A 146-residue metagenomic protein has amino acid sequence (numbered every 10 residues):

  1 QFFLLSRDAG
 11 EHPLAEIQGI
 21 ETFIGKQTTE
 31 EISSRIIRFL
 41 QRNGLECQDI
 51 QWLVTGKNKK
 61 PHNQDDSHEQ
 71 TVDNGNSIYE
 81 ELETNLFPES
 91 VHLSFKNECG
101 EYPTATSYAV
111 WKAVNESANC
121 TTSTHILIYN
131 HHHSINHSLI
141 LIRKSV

Functional and structural regions predicted by a protein language model:
Q1, Q18-R42, K57-N74, E98-Y108: Active-site pocket-shaping loop/turn-to-helix segments
Q1-E11, E101-S123: Active-site-proximal alpha-helical scaffold in enzymes
Q1-W52, S134, L141-V146: Condensing-enzyme catalytic core mediating Claisen C-C bond formation in acyl metabolism
H12, Q70-W111: Conserved catalytic cysteine-centered active-site region of acyl-thioester-dependent Claisen-condensing enzymes
L14-F23, Q48-G56, E89-N97, S123-N130: Beta-strand segments within the central parallel beta-sheet cores of soluble alpha/beta enzyme folds
K59-P61, H131-I135: Gly/Ser/Thr-rich loops at beta-strand to alpha-helix junctions that form or flank small-molecule/cofactor-binding
Q64-I78, S138-V146: Surface-exposed flexible segments
E81-S90, A109-C120, H133-V146: Cys-dependent condensing catalytic cores that perform Claisen condensation/acyl-transfer in fatty-acid/polyketide
